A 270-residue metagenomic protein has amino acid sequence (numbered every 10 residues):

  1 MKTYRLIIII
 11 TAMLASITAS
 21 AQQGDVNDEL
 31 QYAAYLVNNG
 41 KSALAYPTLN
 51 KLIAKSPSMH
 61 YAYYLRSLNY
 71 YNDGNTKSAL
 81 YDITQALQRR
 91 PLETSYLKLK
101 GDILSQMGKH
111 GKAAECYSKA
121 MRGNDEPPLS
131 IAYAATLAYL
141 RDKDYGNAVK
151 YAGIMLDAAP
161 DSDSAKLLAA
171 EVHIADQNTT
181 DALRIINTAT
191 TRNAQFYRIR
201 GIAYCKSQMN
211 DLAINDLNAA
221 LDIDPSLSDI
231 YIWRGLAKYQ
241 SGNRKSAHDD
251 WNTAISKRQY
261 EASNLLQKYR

Functional and structural regions predicted by a protein language model:
D25-K51, K55-S58, N72, D102 (+1 more regions): Alpha-helical segment of the N-proximal tetratricopeptide repeat
N27, Y61, S95, L129-S130 (+6 more regions): Start-of-helix register in tetratricopeptide repeats
N38-N39, N72-D73, Q106-M107, L137-D142 (+4 more regions): Register position in tetratricopeptide repeats
P57, P91, D125-E126, P160 (+3 more regions): Short coil turns that delineate tetratricopeptide repeat
L65, L99, S130-A134, L168 (+3 more regions): Canonical tetratricopeptide repeat
